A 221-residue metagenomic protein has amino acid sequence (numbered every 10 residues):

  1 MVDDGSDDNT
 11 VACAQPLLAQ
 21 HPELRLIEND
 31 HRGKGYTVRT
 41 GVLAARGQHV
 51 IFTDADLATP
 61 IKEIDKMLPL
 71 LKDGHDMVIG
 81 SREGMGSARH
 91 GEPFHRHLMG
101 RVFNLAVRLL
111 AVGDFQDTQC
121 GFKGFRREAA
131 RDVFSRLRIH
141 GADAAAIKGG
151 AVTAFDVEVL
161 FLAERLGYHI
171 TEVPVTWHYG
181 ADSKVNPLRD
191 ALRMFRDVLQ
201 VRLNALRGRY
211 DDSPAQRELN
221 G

Functional and structural regions predicted by a protein language model:
M1-S6, I27-N29: Short beta-strand/loop segment that forms part of the nucleotide-sugar
D3-A12, L57: A conserved acidic beta->alpha catalytic loop
G5, E83, T176: Short beta-to-alpha linker loops that shape the active-site pocket of alpha/beta-hydrolase fold enzymes
P16, E23, N29-A44, H49 (+5 more regions): Acceptor/aglycone-binding surface of glycosyltransferases and processive sugar-polymer synthases
H97-L109, F161, Y168, R189-R209: Catalytic core of nucleotide-sugar-dependent glycosyltransferases
R136-L137, A151, V157-H178: Catalytic donor-sugar/metal-binding loop of nucleotide-sugar-dependent glycosyltransferases
G208-G221: Juxtamembrane C-terminal module of membrane proteins
